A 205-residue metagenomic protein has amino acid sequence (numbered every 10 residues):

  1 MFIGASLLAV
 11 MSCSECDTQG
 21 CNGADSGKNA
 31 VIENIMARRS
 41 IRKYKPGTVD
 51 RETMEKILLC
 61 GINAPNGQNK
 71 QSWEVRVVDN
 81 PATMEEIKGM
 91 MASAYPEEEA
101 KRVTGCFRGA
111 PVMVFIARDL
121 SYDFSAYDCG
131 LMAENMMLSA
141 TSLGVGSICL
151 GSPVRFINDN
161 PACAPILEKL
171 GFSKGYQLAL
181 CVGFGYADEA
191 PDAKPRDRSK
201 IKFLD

Functional and structural regions predicted by a protein language model:
F2-D205: Acidic, surface-exposed loops and disordered segments
